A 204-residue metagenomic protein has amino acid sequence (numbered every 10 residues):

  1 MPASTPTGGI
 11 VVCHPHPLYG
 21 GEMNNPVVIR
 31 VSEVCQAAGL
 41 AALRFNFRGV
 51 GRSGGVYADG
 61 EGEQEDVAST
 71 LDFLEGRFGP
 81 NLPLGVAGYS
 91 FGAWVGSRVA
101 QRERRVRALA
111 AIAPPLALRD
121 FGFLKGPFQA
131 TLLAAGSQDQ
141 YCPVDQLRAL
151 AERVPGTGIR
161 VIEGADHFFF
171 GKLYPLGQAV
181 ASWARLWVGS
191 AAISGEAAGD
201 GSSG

Functional and structural regions predicted by a protein language model:
S4-N46: Short, surface-exposed "cap/lid" segments of acyl-processing enzymes
G55, A165-G177: Catalytic histidine-centered segment of alpha/beta-hydrolase-like enzymes
Y57-F78: Alpha/beta-hydrolase active-site loop
G88-G96: Gly/Ala-rich beta-loop-alpha elbow adjacent to hydrolase catalytic centers
P127-F128, L132-A135, D139: Short beta-strand/loop motif that positions the catalytic acidic residue of the alpha/beta-hydrolase fold
S137-C142, H167-F168: Acidic catalytic loop of the alpha/beta-hydrolase fold
E152-F168: Catalytic histidine neighborhood in serine/cysteine hydrolases with alpha/beta-hydrolase-type architecture
